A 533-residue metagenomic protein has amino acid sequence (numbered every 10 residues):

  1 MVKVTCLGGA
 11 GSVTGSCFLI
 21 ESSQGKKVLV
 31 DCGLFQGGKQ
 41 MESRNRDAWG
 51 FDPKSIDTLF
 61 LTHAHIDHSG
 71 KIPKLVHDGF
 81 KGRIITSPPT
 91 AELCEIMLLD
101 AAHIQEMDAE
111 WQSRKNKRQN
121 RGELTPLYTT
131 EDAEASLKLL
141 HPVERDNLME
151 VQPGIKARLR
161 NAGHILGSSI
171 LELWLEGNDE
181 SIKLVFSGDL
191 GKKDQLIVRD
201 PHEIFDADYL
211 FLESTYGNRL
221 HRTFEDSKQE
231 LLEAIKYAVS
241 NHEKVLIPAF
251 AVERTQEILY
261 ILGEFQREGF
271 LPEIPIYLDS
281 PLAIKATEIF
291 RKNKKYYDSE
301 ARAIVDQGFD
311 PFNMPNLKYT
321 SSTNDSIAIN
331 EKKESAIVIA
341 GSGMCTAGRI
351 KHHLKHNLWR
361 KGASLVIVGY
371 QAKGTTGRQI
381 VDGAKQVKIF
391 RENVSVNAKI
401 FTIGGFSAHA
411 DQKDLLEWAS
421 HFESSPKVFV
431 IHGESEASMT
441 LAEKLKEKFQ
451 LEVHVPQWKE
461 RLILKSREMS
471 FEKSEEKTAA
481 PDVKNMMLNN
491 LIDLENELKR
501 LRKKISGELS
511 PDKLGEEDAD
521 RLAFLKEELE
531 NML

Functional and structural regions predicted by a protein language model:
M1-K54, A135-R199, N324, A328-K332 (+5 more regions): Core dinuclear metal-dependent hydrolase active-site scaffold
A10-G15, S22-K138, L190-R199, D382-I389 (+1 more regions): Pre-active-site segment of Zn-dependent metallo-hydrolases
V30-C32, I56-H65, I72, I84-S87 (+11 more regions): Active-site neighborhood of phospho(di)ester-bond hydrolases with catalytic His/Asp-centered motifs
A101-I165, K294-K332: Metallo-beta-lactamase
G163-S168, L175-G177, S181-A207, S214 (+4 more regions): Active-site-proximal loop/helix segments of hydrolase catalytic cores
I170, K192-D279, S364-V366, V387-K448 (+1 more regions): Cap/insert and terminal regions of metallo-dependent hydrolase folds
A234-T376, K388, K444-E447, E495-L533: Hard-cation-handling environments
Y237, K459-E517: Charged, amphipathic alpha-helical linkers/stalks
